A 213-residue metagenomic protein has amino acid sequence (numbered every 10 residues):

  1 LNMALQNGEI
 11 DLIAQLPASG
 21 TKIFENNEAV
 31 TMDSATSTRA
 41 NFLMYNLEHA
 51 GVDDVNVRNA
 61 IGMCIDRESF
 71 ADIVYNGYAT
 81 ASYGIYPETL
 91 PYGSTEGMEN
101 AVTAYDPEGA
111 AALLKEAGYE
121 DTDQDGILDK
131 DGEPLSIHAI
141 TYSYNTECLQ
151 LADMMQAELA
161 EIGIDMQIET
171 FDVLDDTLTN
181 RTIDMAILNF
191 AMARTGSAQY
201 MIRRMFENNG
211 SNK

Functional and structural regions predicted by a protein language model:
L1, L16-G20, D53, V57 (+9 more regions): Stable alpha-helical elements in mature extracytoplasmic
L1-E9, N26-N27, V55-N56, D153-I162 (+1 more regions): Short helices/loops that flank or line small-molecule/ion binding pockets
L1-H49, N189: Extracellular/periplasmic solute-recognition and catalytic clefts
L12, P134-S143, M166-E169, D184: Short, well-ordered beta-strand elements
T38-A60, C64, I73, I85 (+1 more regions): A bilobed periplasmic-binding-protein/Venus flytrap-type ligand-binding module shared by bacterial periplasmic
A81-Y119, S143-Q150: Structural transition elements
D125: Acidic carboxylate motifs that coordinate Ca2+ or other divalent cations, activating on Asp/Glu
D175-K213: Acidic-aromatic pocket-rim loops
